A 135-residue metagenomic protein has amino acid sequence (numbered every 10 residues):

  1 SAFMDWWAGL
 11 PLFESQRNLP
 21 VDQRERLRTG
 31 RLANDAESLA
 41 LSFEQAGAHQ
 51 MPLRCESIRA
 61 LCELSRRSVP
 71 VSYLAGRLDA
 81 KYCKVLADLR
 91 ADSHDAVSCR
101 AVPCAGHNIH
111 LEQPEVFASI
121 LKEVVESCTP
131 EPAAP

Functional and structural regions predicted by a protein language model:
S1-G30, S38: Helix-rich cap/lid subdomain of alpha/beta-hydrolase
T29-D88: Conserved serine/cysteine hydrolase catalytic core
F43, F117, L121-V125: Hydrophobic "lid"/C-terminal helical patch of Rossmann-like NAD(P)-dependent dehydrogenase/epimerase domains
R59-S65, K122-P135: Eukaryotic N-terminal low-complexity, Ser/Thr- and Lys/Arg-rich leader segments that predominantly function as
P70, A96-S98: Conserved beta-strand segments of alpha/beta enzyme cores
S98-G106: Short glycine-rich catalytic loops that host catalytic nucleophiles or stabilize transition states across multiple
A105-A118: Catalytic histidine-centered segment of alpha/beta-hydrolase-like enzymes
